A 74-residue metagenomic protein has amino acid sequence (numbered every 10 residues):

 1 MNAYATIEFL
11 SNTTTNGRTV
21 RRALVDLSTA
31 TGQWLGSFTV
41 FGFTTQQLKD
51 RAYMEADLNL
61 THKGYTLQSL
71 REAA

Functional and structural regions predicted by a protein language model:
M1-D26: Short N-terminal "domain-start" leader segments that mark the transition from disordered tails or signal peptides into
L10-N12, S28-A30, F43-T45: Generic structural motif
T15, T19, T29, Y53 (+1 more regions): Low-complexity, compositionally biased segments
R18-V40: A short, structured beta-strand/loop element
W34-A74: Acidic, low-complexity intrinsically disordered segments
